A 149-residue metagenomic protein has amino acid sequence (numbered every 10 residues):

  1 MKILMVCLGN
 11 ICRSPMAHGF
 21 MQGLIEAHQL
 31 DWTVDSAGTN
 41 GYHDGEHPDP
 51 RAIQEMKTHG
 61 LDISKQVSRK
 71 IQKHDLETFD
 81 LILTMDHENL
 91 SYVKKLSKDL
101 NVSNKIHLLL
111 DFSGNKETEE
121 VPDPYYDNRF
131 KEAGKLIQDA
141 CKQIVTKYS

Functional and structural regions predicted by a protein language model:
M1-T78, T146-S149: Conserved active-site segments centered on acidic
M5, L83-T84: Hydrophobic beta-strand core positions in alpha/beta domains
S14, D86-H87: Helix N-cap/beta->alpha junction signal
L81, H87-S149: Phosphate-binding/catalytic loops
